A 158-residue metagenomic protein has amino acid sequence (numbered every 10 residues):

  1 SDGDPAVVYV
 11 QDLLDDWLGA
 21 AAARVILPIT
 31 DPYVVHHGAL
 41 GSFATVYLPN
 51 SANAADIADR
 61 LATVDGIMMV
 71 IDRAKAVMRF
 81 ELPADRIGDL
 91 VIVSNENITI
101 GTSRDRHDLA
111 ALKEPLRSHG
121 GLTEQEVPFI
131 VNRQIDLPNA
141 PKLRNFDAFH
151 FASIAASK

Functional and structural regions predicted by a protein language model:
S1-K158: Feature captures the catalytic ectodomains and active-site-proximal regions of enzymes that hydrolyze or transfer
